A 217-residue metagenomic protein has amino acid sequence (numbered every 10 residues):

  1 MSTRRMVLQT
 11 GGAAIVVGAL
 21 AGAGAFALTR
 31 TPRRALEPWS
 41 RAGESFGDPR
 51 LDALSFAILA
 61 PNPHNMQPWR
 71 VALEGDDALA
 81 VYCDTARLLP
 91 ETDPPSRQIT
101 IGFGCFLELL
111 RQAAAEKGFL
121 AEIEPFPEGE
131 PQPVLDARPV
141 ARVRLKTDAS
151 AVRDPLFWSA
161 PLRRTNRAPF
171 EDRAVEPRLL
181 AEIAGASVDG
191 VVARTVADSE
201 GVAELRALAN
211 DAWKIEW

Functional and structural regions predicted by a protein language model:
S2-W217: Acidic, surface-exposed loops and disordered segments
